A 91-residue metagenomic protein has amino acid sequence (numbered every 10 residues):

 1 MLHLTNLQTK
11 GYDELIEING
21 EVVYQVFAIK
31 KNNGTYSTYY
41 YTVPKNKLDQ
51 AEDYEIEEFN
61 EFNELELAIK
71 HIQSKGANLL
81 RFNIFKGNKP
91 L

Functional and structural regions predicted by a protein language model:
M1-L7, K47-L91: Mixed-charge, Lys/Arg-enriched low-complexity segments
M1-V22: Negatively charged, low-complexity tracts enriched in Asp/Glu with abundant Ser/Thr
E14-E17, V23, N33, K45 (+1 more regions): Generic "edge-of-domain/loop-turn" microfeature
I16, A28-I29, F59-F62: Short, exposed beta-strand/loop patches in secreted or surface proteins that constitute
G20-E21, G34, D49, N88: Intrinsic-disorder/low-complexity loop/linker signature
Y24, Y36-T38, A68, I72: Generic low-polarity alpha-helical segments
V26-I56: Short aromatic-glycine-(Arg/Gly/Cys) micro-motifs in beta-strand/loop hairpins
